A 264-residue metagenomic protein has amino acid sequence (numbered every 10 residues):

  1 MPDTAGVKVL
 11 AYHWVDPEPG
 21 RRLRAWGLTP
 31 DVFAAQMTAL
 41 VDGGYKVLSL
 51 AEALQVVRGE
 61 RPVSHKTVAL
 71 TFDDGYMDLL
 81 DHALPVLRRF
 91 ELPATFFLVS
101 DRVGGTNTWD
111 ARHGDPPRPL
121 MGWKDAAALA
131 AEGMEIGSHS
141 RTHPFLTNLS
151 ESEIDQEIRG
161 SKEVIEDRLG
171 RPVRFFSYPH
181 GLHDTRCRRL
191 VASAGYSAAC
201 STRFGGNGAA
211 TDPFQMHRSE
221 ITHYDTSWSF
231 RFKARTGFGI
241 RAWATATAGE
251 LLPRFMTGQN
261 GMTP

Functional and structural regions predicted by a protein language model:
M1-L70, M77-D78, N148-P264: C-terminal active-site subregion of NodB/CE4 polysaccharide deacetylases
P2-T4, V41-D42, P85-E91, P119-S138 (+1 more regions): Acidic (Asp/Glu)-rich catalytic clusters
L10-V15, E135-H143: Histidine-centered catalytic micro-motifs
L54-Q55, L80-H82, A111-A131, F204: Alpha-helical scaffolding within the catalytic cores of extracellular/periplasmic polymer-degrading hydrolases
L70-T71, I136: Residue-level marker for buried hydrophobic side chains located in beta-strands that build the well-ordered beta-sheet
H82-S100: A short alpha/beta connector and helix-capping loop motif
L92, T142-L146, E166: Conserved SAM-binding loop
T106-P117, H143-E151: Surface-exposed cleft-lining segments at the edges of enzyme active sites
